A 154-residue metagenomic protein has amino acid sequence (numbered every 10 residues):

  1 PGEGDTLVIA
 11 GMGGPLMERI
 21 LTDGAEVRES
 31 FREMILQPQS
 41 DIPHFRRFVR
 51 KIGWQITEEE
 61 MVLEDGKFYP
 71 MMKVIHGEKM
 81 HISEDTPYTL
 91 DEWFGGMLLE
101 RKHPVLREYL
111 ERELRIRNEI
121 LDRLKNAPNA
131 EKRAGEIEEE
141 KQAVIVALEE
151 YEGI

Functional and structural regions predicted by a protein language model:
P1-G2, E18: Short conserved loop adjoining the S-adenosyl-L-methionine
G2-E3, S30: Residue-level preference for short coil/turn positions at secondary-structure junctions
E3-G11: Short SAM/SAH-binding signature in class I
A10-L16, S40-P43: Gly/Ser/Thr-rich loops at beta-strand to alpha-helix junctions that form or flank small-molecule/cofactor-binding
G11-M12, L21-G24: Generic hydrophobic/packing signal
R19-L21, F45-V49, S83-P87: A short secondary-structure junction signal
D23-I75: C-terminal substrate-binding/active-site "lid" region of AdoMet-derived donor-dependent transferases
G77-E78, I82-I154: An accessory alpha-helical subdomain
